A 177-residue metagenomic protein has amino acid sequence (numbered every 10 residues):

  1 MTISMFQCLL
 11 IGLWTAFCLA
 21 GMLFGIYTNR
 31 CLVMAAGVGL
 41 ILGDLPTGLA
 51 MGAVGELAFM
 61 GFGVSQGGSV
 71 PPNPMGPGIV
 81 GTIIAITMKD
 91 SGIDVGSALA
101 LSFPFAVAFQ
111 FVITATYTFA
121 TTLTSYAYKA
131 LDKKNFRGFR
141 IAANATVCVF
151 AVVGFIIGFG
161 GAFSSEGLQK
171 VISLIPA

Functional and structural regions predicted by a protein language model:
M1-P71, M75-G76: Hydrophobic transmembrane alpha-helices
I3-Q7, I11, P71-I93, D132 (+2 more regions): Transmembrane alpha-helical segments and their short flanking loops that form helix-hairpins/helix-helix interfaces
L45, A53-T124: Hydrophobic, small-residue-rich transmembrane alpha-helices and their short perimembrane loops in multi-pass membrane
V95-P176: Helix-loop-helix junctions within the multi-pass membrane cores of secondary transporters/permeases
